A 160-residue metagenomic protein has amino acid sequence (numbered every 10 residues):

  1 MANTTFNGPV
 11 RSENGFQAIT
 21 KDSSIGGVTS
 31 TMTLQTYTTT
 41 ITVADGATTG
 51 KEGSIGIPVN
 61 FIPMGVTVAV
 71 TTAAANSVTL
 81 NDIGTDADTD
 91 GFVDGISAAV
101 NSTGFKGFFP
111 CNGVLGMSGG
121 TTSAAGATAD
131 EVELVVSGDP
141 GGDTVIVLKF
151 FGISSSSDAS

Functional and structural regions predicted by a protein language model:
A2-S160: Surface-exposed, low-hydrophobicity beta-strand/loop segments enriched in small/polar/acidic residues
